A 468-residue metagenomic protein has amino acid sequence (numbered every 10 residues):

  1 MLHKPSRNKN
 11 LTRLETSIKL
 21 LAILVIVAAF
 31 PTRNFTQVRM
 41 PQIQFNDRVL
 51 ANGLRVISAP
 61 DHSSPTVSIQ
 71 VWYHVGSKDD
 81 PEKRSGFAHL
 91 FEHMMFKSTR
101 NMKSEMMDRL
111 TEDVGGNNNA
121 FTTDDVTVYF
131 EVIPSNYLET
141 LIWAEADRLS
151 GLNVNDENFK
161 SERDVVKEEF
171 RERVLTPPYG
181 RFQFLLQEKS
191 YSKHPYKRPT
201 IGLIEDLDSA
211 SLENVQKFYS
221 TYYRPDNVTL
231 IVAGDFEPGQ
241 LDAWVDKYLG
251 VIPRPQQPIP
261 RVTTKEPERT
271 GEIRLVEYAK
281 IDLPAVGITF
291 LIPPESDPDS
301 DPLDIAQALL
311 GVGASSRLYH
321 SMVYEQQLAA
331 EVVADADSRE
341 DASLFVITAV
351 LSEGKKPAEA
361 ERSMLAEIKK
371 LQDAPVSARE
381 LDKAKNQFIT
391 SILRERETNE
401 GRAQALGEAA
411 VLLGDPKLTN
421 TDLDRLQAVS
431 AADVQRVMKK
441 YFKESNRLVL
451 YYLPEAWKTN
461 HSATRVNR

Functional and structural regions predicted by a protein language model:
M1-T16: N-terminal secretory signal peptides that target proteins for export/translocation
L2, L20, V25-S58, E237-E277 (+2 more regions): Proteolytic maturation boundary segments
I57-A59, S64-L90, E105-L149, P178-E205 (+5 more regions): M16 family metallopeptidases and their MPP-like homologs
F87-M95, A306: Active-site His/Glu-centered metal-binding helix of metallohydrolases
K97-M102, L149-E157, V376-S377: Short, polar/flexible loop-turn hinges at active-site or ligand-entry regions and domain interfaces
R163, Q216-Y248, S445-R447: Non-catalytic, conformational "gating/processing" segments within enzyme and secreted inhibitor domains
R171, E188, Q257-S315: His/Glu-based metal-binding/catalytic segments typifying zinc-dependent metallopeptidases
